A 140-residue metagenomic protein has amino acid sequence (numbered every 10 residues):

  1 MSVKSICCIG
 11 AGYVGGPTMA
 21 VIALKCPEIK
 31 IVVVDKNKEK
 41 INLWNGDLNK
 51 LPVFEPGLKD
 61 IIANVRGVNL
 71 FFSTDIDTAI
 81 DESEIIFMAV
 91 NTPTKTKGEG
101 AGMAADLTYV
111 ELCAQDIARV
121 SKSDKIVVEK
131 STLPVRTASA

Functional and structural regions predicted by a protein language model:
M1-K50: NAD(P)+-binding Rossmann beta1-loop-alpha1 motif at the extreme N-terminus of oxidoreductases
G10, N37, D75-I76, D106: Acidic/polar helix N-cap motif
A20, D60, Q115: Active-site phosphate/pyrophosphate- and oxyanion-stabilizing loops and adjacent acidic/basic residues in soluble
C26-P27, D81, S121-K122: Short conserved AdoMet
E55-E84, T94-K95, A118: A structured beta-alpha segment of the ubiquitous adenosine-cofactor-binding alpha/beta core
E82, M88-A89, K130: Short, well-ordered coil/turn residues at beta-beta hairpins and beta-strand->alpha-helix junctions within
T94-A140: Rossmann-like NAD(P)(H) cofactor-binding subdomain of soluble oxidoreductases
